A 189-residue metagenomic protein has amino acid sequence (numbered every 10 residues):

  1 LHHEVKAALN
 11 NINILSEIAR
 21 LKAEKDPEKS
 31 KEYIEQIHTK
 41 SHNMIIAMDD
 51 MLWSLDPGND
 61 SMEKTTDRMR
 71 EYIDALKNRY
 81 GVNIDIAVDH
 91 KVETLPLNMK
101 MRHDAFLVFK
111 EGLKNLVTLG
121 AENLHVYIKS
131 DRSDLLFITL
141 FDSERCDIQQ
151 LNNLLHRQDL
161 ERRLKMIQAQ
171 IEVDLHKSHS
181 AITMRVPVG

Functional and structural regions predicted by a protein language model:
L1, D85-K110, L151: Conserved short strand/loop->alpha-helix "switch" segment adjacent to the catalytic nucleotide/phosphoryl-transfer site
H2-H3, A7-N10, I14, E111: Conserved phosphoacceptor histidine of two-component systems
S16-S30, I34: Short acidic helix/loop segment immediately C-terminal to the autophosphorylated histidine in two-component histidine
N59-Y80: Short beta-to-alpha transition helix within the HATPase_c
V82-K91, F137, Q170-D174: Conserved transmitter core of two-component histidine kinases
G112-G120: Short helix-loop "hinge" at the ATP-lid/N-box region of the Bergerat-fold HATPase_c
N123-D134, F141-D142, K177: Short beta-strand/loop element within the Bergerat-fold HATPase_c
Q149-A181: ATP phosphate-binding glycine-rich loop and adjacent ATP-lid/helix-beta elements within ATP-binding kinase/ATPase
